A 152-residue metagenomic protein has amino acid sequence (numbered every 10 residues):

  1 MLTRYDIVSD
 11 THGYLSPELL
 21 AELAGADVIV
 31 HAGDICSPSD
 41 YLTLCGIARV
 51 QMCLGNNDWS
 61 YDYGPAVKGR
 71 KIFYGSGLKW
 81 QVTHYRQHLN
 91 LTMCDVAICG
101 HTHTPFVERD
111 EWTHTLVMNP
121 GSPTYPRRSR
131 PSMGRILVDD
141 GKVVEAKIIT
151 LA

Functional and structural regions predicted by a protein language model:
M1-V50, D58-K68, G77, R130-S132: N-terminal active-site segment of His-dependent metallophosphoesterases
L2-R4, I72-S76, E111, L116-A152: Binuclear metal-dependent phosphoesterase catalytic core
I7-S9, V28-D34, Q51-N56, Q81-H84 (+2 more regions): Active-site neighborhood of phospho(di)ester-bond hydrolases with catalytic His/Asp-centered motifs
G13-P17, C36-D40, N57-Y63, Q87-L91 (+2 more regions): Active-site environment of divalent metal-dependent phosphoester hydrolases
L23-G25, L91-T92, D140: Glycine-rich phosphate-binding loop signature in dinucleotide/nucleotide-binding domains
V30-I35, L54-N57, S76-W80, P105-E108 (+2 more regions): Glycine-rich loops and low-complexity Gly/Arg-rich segments that provide flexible linkers or classic glycine-based
G46-A48, M93, T113: Short, structured coil segments at secondary-structure junctions
P65-V82, R86-I98: Glycine/small-residue-rich loop that forms an oxyanion/phosphate-binding "nest" at active or ligand-binding sites
